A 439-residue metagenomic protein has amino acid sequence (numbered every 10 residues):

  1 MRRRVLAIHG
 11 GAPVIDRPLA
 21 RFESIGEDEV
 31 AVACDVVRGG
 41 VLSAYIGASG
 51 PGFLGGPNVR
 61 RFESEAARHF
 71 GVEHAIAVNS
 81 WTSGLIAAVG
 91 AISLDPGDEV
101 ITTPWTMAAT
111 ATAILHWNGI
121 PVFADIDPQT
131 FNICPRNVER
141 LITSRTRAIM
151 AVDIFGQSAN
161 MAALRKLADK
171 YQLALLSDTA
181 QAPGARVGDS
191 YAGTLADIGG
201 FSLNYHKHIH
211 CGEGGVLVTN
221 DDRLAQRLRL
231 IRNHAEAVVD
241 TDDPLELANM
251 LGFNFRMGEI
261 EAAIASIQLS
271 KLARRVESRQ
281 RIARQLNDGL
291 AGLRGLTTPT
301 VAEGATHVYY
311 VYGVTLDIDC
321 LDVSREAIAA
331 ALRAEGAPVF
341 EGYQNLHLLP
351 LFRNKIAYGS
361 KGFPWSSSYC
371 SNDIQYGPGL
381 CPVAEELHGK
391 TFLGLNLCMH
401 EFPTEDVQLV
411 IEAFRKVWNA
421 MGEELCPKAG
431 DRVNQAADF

Functional and structural regions predicted by a protein language model:
M1, L321, A334, N354-F439: PLP-dependent enzyme catalytic core of the Aspartate aminotransferase-like
M1-G50, G394-N396: N-terminal "arm"/small-domain region of PLP-dependent enzymes with the aminotransferase-like
A33, A66, G84, V100 (+16 more regions): Generic structural signal for small/hydrophobic residues in well-ordered secondary structure, especially within
A44-F53, P57-E99, A113-H116, F123-D125 (+1 more regions): Phosphate-binding glycine-rich loop
G90-T179, R186: PLP-dependent aminotransferase-like
R165-A174, V216-H234, A327-A337: Basic phosphate/pyrophosphate-binding loop/patch that engages nucleotide-derived ligands
A182-V311: Active-site region of PLP-dependent enzymes
D243-F253, N287-L351, A429-F439: Conserved small-domain helix->loop->beta segment predominantly found in fold-type I
